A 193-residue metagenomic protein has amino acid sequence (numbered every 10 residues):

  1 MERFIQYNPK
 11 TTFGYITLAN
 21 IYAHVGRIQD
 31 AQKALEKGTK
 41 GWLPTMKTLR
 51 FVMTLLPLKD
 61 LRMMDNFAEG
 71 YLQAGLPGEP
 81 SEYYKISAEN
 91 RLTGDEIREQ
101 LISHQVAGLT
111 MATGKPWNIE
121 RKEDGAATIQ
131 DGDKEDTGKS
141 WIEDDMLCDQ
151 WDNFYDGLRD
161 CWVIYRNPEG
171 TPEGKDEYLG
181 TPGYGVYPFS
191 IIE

Functional and structural regions predicted by a protein language model:
M1-A88, L147: Alpha-helical protein-protein interaction modules
E82-E193: Lipid interaction determinants
